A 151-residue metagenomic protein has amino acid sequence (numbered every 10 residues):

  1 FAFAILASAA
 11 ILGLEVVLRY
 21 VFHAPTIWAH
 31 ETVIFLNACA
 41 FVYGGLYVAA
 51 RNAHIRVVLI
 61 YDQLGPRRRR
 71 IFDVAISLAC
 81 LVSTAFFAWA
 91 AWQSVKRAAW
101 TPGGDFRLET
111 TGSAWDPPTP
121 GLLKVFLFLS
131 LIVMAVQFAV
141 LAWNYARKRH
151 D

Functional and structural regions predicted by a protein language model:
F1-D151: Alpha-helical transmembrane segments and membrane-interface helix-loop junctions in multi-pass membrane proteins
